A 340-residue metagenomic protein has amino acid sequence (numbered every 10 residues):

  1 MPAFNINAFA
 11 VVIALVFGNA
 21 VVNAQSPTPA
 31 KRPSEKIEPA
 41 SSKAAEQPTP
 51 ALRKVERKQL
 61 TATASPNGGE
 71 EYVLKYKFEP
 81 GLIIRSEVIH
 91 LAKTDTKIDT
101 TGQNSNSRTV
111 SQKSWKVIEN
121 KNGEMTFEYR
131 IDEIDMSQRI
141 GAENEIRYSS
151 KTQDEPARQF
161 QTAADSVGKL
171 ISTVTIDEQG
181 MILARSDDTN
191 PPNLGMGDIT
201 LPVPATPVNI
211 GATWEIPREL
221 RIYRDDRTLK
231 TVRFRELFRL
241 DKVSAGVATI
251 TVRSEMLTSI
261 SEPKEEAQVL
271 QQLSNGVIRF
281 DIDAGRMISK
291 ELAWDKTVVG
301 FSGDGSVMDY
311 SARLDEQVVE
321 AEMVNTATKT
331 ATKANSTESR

Functional and structural regions predicted by a protein language model:
M1-I6: N-terminal secretory signal peptides that target proteins for export/translocation
A8-A20: Bacterial N-terminal signal peptides
Q25-R340: Signature of exported/secreted
